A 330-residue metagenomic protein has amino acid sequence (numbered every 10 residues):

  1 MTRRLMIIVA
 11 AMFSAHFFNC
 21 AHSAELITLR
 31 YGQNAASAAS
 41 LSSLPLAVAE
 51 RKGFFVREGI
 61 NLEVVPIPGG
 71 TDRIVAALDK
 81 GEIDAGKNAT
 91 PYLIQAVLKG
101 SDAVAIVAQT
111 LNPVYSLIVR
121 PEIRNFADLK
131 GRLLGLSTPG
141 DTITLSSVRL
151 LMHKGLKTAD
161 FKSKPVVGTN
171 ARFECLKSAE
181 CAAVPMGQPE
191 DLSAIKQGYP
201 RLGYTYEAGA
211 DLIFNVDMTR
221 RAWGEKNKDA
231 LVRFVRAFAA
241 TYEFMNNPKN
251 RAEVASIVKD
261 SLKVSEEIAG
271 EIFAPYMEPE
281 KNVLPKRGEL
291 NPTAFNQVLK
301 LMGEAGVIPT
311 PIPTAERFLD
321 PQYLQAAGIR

Functional and structural regions predicted by a protein language model:
M1-R4: Positively charged n-region of N-terminal signal peptides that target proteins for export
I7-H16: Bacterial N-terminal signal peptides
F17-S23: Sec/Tat signal peptide C-region and signal peptidase I cleavage site
A24-V167, R172-S178, A182-Q188, R201-T205 (+1 more regions): Short, glycine-/small- and polar/acidic-enriched structural segments that line small-molecule recognition paths
S43, V75, T90-L93, T144 (+9 more regions): Extracytoplasmic/secreted envelope proteins and their assembly/folding machinery, especially bacterial periplasmic
N170-K263: Pocket-lining segment of extracytoplasmic ligand-binding domains
E225-P309: Secondary-structure end/capping motifs
N296-R330: Conserved C-terminal helix/tail region of periplasmic/extracytoplasmic solute-binding proteins
